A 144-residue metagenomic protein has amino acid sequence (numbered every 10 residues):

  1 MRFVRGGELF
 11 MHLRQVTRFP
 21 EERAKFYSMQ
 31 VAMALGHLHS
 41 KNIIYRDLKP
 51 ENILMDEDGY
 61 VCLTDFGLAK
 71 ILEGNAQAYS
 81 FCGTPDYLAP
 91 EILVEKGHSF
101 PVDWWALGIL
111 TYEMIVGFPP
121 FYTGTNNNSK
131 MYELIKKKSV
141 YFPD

Functional and structural regions predicted by a protein language model:
R2-E8: Conserved short submotifs of the Hanks-type protein kinase catalytic core that shape the nucleotide-binding pocket
F10-F19: AlphaC helix of the protein kinase catalytic domain
Y27-S28: Activation segment signature within eukaryotic-like protein kinase domains
M33-I43: Protein kinase catalytic-loop region centered on the HRD/HxD motif
E91-P101: Conserved end of the kinase activation segment
V116-P120: Structural helix C-cap motif within protein kinase domains
